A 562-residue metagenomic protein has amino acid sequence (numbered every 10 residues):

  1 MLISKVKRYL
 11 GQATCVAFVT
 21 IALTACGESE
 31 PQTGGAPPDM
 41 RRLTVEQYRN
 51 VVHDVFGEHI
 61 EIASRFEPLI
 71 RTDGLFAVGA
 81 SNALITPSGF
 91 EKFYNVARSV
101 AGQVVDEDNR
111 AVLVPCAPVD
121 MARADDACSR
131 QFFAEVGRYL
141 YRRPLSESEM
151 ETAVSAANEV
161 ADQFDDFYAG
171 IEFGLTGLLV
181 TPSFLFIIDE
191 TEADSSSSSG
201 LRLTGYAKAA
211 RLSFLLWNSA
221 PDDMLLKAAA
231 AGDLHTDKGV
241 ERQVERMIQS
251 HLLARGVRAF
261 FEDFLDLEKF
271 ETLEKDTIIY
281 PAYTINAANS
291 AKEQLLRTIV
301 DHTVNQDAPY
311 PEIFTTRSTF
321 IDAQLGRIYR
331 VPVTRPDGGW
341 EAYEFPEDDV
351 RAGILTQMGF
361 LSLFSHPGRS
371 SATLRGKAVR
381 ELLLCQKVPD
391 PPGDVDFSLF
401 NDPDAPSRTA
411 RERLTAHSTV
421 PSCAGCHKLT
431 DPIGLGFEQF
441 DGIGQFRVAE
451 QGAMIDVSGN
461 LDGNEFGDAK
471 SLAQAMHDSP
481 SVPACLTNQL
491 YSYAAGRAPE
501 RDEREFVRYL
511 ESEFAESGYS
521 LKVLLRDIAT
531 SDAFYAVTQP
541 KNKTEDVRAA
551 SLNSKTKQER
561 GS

Functional and structural regions predicted by a protein language model:
L2-C15: Bacterial N-terminal signal peptides that target proteins for export
L23-A25: C-terminal motif of bacterial Sec signal peptides marking the signal peptidase cleavage site
G27-S29: Bacterial signal peptide processing site
L69, V78-A134, E438-T487: Short, functional "switch" segments adjacent to catalytic/cofactor/reactive centers
R123-G174, P182, S195: A conserved hydrophobic secondary-structure block that centers on an alpha-helix together with its immediately flanking
S148, I187, G200-A209, S213-A259 (+1 more regions): Extended, well-ordered alpha-helical scaffold/bundle regions in very large, multi-domain proteins
Y168, G326, A342-A469, A473-H477 (+5 more regions): Sequence context surrounding c-type heme c attachment/ligation sites in exported
L226, G239-A378, V388-P389, S562: A cross-family structural signal marking well-folded subdomains
